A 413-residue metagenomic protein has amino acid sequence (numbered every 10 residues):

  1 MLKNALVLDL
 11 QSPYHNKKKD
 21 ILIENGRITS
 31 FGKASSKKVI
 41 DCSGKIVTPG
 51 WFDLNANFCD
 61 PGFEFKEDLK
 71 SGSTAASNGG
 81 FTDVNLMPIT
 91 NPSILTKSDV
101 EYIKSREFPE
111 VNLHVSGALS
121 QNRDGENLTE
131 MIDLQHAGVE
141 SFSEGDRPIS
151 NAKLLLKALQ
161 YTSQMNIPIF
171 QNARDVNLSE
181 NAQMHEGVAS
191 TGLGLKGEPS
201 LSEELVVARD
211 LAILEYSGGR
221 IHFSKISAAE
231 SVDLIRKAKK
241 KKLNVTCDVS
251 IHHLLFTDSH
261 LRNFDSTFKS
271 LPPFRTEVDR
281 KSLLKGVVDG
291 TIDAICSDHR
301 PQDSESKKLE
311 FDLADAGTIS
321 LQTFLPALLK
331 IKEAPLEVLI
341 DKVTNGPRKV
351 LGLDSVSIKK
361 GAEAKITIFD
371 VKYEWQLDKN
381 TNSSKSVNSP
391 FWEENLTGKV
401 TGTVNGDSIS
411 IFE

Functional and structural regions predicted by a protein language model:
M1-A34: N-terminal metal-binding scaffold of metallo-dependent hydrolase/deaminase domains
A5, G26, G44, N55 (+14 more regions): Divalent metal-coordination and catalytic microenvironments
L8-D20, V338, R348-N380, F412: Acidic, glycine-enriched loop/beta-strand segments at the rims of small-molecule binding/catalytic pockets
A34-V47: Active-site metal-binding motif and surrounding structural segment of the metallo-beta-lactamase
K45-E107: Metal-associated gating/positioning segment near the N- to mid-region
T129-I295: Histidine/acidic residue-rich metal-binding segments in metalloenzymes
G192-G218, G286-I295, R300-F369: His/Asp/Glu-enriched, well-ordered alpha-helical/loop segment that forms or immediately abuts the divalent-metal
L313, E363-E413: C-terminal cap of metal-dependent C-N hydrolases
